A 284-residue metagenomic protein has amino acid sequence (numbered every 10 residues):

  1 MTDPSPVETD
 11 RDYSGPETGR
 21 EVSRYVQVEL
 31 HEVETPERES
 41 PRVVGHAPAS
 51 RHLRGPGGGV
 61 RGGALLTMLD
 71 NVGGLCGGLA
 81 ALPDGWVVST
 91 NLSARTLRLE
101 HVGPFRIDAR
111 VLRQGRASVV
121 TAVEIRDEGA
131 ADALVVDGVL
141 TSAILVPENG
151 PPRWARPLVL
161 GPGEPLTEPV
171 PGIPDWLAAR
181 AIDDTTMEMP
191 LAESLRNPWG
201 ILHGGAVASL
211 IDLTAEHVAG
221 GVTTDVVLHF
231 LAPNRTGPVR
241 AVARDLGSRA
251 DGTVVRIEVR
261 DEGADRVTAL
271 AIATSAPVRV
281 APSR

Functional and structural regions predicted by a protein language model:
M1-R284: Terminal targeting signals and extreme-terminal segments of soluble enzymes
